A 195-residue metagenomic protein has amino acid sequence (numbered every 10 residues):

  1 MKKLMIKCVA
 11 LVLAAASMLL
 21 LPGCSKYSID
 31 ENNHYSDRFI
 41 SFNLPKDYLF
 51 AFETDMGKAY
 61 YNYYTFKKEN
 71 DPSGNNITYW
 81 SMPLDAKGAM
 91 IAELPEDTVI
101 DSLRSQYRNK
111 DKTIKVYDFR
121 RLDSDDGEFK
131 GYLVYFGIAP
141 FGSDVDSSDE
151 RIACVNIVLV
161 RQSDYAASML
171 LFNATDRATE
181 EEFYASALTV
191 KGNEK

Functional and structural regions predicted by a protein language model:
M1-L11: Bacterial N-terminal signal peptides that target proteins for export
L20-G23: C-terminal motif of bacterial Sec signal peptides marking the signal peptidase cleavage site
S25-Y27: Bacterial signal peptide processing site
D37-K58, S186-K195: Short conserved aromatic/hydrophobic patches within beta-strands of well-structured domains
L44-L94: Secretory pathway targeting signatures of secreted, lumenal, and periplasmic proteins
Y48, Q162-K195: Surface-exposed amphipathic alpha-helical segments
P83-E93, D144, L170-R177: Second-shell loop/turn segments in exported
I100-V158: Signature of long, low-cysteine stretches enriched in small and polar/charged residues
